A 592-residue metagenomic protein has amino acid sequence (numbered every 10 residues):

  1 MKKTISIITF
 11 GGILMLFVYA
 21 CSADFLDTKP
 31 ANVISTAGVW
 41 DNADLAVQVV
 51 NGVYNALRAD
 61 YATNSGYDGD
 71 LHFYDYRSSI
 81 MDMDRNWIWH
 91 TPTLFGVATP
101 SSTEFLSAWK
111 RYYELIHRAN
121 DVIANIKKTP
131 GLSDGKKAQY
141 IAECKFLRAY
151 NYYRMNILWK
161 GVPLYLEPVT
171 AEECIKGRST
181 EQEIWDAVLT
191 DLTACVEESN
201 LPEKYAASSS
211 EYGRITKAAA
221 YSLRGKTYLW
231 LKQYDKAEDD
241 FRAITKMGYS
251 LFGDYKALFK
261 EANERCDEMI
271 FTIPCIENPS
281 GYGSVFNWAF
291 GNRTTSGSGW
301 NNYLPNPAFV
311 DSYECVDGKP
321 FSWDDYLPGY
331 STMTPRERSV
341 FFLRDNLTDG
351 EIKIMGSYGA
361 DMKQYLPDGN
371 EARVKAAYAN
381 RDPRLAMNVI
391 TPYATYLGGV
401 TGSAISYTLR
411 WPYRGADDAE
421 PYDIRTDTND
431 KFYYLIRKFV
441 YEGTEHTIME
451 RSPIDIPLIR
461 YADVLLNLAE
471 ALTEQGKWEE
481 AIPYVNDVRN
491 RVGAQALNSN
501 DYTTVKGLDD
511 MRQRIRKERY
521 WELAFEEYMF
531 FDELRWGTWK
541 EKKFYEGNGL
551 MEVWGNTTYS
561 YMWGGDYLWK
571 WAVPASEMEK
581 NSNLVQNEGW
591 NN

Functional and structural regions predicted by a protein language model:
M1-A31: Bacterial Sec-dependent N-terminal signal peptides
A20-F25, Y54, R85, T99 (+10 more regions): Long, intrinsically disordered, low-complexity segments
S22-R85, A218-G415: An aromatic- and glycine-enriched ligand-binding surface/loop that stacks and positions planar moieties
N42-S65, D82-W159, E173-D186, L192-A207 (+8 more regions): Conserved, well-structured interaction surfaces
I141, R148, K217, R224 (+2 more regions): Structural register within alpha-helical repeat arrays
L164-C266: Hydrophobic, small-residue-rich alpha-helical packing segments that form membrane-like cores
E371-V488: C-terminal substrate/ligand-recognition segments
